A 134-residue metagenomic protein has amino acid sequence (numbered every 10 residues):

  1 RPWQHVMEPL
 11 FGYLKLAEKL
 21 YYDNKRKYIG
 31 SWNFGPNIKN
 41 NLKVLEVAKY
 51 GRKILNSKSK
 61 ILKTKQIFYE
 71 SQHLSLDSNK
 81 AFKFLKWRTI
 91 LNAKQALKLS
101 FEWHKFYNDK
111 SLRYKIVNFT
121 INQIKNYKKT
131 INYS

Functional and structural regions predicted by a protein language model:
R1-S134: C-terminal substrate-binding subdomain of Rossmann-fold SDR/epimerase-dehydratase oxidoreductases
